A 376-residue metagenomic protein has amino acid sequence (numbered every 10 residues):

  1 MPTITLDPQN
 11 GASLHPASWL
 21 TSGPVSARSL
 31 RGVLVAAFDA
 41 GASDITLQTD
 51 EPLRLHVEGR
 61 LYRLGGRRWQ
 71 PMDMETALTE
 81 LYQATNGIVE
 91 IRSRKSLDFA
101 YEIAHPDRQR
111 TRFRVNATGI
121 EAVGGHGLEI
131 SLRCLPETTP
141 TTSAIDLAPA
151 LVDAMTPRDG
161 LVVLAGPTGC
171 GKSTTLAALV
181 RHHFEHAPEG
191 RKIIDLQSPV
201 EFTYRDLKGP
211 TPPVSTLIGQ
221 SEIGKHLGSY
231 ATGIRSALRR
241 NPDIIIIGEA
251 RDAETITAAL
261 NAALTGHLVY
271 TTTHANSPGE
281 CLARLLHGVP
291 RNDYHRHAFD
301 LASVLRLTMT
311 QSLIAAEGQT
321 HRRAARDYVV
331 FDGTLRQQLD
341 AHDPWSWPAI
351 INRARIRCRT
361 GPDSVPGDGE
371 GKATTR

Functional and structural regions predicted by a protein language model:
T3-D7, L14-R376: Short, flexible helix-loop junctions that flank or precede catalytic/ligand sites
